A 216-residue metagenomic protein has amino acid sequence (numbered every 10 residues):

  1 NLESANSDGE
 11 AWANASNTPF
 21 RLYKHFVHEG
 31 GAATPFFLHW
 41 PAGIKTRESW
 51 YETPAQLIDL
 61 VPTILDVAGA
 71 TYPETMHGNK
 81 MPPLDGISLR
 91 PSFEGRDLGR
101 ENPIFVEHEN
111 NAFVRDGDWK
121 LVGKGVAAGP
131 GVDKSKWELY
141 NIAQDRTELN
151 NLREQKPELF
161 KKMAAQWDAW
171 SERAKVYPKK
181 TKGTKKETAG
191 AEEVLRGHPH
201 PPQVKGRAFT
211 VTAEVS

Functional and structural regions predicted by a protein language model:
L2-A32, I44-T53, L57-I142, R173-K179: C-terminal cap/loop subdomain of S1 sulfatases and analogous C-terminal strand-loop tails that border
N17, P41, A191-E192: Intrinsically disordered, low-complexity regions
A32-W40, A189: Active-site-adjacent bridging/hinge elements
H39-K45, A143-E148: Short glycine/proline-rich turn/loop motifs
L60, L65, G117, L121 (+3 more regions): Long, internal low-complexity/basic segments
